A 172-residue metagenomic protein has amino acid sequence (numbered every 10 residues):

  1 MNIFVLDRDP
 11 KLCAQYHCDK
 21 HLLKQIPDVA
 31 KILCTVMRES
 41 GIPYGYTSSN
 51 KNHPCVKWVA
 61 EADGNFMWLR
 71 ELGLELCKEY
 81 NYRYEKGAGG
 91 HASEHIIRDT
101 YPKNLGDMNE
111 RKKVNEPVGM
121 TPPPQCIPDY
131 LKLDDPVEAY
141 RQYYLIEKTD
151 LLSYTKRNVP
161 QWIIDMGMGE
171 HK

Functional and structural regions predicted by a protein language model:
M1-P43, P54, E61, L74 (+1 more regions): Phosphate/adenylate-binding glycine loop and adjacent helical scaffold
I3-F4, L12, I97-L105, Y140: Generic preference for hydrophobic/aromatic residues in regular secondary structure cores
Y16, Y44-Y46, Y80-Y84, Y101 (+3 more regions): Sequence-level detector for tyrosine residue identity
A30, C34-M37, G41, A60-G64 (+6 more regions): Generic secondary-structure transition motif, activating predominantly at the C-termini of alpha-helices
R38-R83, G89-S93: Amphipathic alpha-helical packing elements
Y46-K51, G89-N115: Charge-rich, acidic-biased intrinsically disordered regions
K103-K172: Aromatic-residue-lined binding/catalytic grooves and analogous aromatic/hydrophobic interfacial grooves in multimeric
